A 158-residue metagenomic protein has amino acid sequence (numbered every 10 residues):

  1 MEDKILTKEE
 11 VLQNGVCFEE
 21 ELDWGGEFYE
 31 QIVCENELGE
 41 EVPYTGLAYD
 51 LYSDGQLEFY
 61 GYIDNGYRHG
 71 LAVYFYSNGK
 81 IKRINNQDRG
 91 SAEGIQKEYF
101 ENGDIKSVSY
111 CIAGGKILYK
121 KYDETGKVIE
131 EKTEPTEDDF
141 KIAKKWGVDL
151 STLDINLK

Functional and structural regions predicted by a protein language model:
M1-K158: Glycine/tyrosine- and acidic-biased, solvent-exposed loop/turn segments at the edges of beta-strands
